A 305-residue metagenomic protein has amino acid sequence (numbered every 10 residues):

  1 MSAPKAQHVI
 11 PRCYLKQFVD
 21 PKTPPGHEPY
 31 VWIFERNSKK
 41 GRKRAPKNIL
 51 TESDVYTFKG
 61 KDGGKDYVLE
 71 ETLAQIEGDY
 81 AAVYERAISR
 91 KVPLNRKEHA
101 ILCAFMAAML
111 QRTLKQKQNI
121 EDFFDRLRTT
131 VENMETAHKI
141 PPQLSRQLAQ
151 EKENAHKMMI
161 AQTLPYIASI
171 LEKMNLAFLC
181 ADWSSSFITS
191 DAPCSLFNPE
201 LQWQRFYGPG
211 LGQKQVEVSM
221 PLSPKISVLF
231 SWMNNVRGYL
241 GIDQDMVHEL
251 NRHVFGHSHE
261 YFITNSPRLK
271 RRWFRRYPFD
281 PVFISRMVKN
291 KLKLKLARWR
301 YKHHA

Functional and structural regions predicted by a protein language model:
M1-A6, I10-A305: Alpha-helical structural context detector biased toward long hydrophobic helices
